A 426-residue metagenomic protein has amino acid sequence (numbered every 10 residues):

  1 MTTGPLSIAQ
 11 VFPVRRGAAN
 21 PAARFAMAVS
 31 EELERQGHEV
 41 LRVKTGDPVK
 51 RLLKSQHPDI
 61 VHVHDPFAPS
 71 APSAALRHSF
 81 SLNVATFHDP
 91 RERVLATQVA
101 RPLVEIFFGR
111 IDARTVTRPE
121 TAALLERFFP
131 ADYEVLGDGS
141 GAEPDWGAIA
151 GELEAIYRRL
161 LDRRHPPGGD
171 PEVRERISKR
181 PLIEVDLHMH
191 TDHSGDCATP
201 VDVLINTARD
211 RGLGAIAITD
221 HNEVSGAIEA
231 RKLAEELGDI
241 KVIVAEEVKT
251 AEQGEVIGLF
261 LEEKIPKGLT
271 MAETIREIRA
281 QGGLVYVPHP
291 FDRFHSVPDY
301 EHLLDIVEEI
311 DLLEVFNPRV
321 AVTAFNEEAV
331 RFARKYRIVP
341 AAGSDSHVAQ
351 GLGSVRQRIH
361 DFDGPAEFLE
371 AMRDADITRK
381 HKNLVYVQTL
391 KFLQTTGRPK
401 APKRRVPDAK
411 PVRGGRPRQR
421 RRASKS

Functional and structural regions predicted by a protein language model:
M1-K44, Q56, G109, A113 (+1 more regions): N-terminal subdomain of nucleotide-sugar transferases
M1-S7, E152-E175: Non-catalytic membrane-proximal stalk/linker segments that position and tether the catalytic domains
P21, Q36, S140-R164: A charged, aromatic-enriched C-terminal amphipathic alpha-helix characteristic of glycosyltransferases across folds
V63-A68: Short His-centered aromatic/hydrophobic patch
R91, T97-R114: Membrane-proximal helix-turn-helix segments that form the acceptor-binding/catalytic region of lipid-linked
V116, H165-C197, V201-T207, S225-L233 (+4 more regions): Charged catalytic cores and adjacent phosphate/nucleic-acid-binding surfaces used for phosphate/nucleic-acid chemistry
A122-G139, L161: Helix-loop-beta element that forms the nucleotide-linked donor phosphate-binding surface in glycosyltransferases
L204-S225, G283-Y286: Divalent metal-dependent hydrolysis catalytic cores, especially in the metallo-beta-lactamase
